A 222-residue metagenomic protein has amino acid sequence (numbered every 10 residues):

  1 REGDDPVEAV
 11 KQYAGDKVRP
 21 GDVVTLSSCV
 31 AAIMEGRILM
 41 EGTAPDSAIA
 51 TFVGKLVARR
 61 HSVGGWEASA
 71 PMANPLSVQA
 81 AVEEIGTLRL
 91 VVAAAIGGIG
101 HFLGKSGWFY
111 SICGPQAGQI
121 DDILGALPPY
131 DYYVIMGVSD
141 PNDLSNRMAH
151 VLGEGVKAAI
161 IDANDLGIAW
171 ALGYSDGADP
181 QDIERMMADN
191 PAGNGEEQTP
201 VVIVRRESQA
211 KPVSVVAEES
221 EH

Functional and structural regions predicted by a protein language model:
R1-H222: N-terminal and secondary-structure boundary signal
